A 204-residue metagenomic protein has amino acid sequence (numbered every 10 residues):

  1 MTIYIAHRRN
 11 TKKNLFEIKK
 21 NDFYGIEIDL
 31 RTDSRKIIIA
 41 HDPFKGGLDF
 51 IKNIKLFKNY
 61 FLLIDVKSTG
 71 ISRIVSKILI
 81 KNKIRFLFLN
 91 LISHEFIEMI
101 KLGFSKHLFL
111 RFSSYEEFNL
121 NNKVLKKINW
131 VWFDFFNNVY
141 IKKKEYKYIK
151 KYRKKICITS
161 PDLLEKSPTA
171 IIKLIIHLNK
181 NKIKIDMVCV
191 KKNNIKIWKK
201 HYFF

Functional and structural regions predicted by a protein language model:
M1-F204: Phosphate-group recognition and catalysis centered on beta-loop-alpha active-site segments
